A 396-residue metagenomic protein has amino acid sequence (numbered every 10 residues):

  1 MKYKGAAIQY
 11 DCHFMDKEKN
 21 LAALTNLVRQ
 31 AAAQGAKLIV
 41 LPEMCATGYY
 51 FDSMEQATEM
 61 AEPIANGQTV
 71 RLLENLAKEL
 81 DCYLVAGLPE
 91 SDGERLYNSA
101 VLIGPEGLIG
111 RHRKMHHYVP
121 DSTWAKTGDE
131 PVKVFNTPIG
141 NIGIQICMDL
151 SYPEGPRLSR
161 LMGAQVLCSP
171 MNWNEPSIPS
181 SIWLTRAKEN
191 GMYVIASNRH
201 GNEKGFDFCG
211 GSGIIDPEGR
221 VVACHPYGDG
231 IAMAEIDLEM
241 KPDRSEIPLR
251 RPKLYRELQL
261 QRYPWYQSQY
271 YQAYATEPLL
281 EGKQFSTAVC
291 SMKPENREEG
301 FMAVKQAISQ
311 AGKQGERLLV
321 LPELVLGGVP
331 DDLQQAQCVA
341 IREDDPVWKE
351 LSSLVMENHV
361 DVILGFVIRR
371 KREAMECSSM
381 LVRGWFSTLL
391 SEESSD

Functional and structural regions predicted by a protein language model:
M1-G5, V134-G143, V166, P278-T287: Beta-strand-turn-beta hairpins that frame and shape the catalytic cleft of phosphate-ester-processing enzymes
Q9-D11, P42, R113, N198 (+3 more regions): Residue-level recognition of beta-strand->loop/alpha-helix junctions
N20, V28-T58, A77, L84-V85 (+8 more regions): Active-site beta-strand/loop signature of hydrolases that rely on acidic residues for catalysis
L24, I39, Y270-R342, W348-H359 (+2 more regions): Conserved small-residue-rich
E62, G67-V85, L150-A232, A340-I363: CN hydrolase (nitrilase-like) catalytic-core segments centered on the catalytic cysteine and neighboring Lys/Glu
E62, S91-Q165, P170-M171, E175-S181 (+4 more regions): Active-site catalytic loop in hydrolytic enzyme cores
A86-L88, S99-L102, K133, A196 (+4 more regions): Short beta-strand scaffold segments in enzyme catalytic cores
K133-N136, Y193, R199-Q284, S309 (+1 more regions): C-terminal beta-strand edge segments of enzyme domains
